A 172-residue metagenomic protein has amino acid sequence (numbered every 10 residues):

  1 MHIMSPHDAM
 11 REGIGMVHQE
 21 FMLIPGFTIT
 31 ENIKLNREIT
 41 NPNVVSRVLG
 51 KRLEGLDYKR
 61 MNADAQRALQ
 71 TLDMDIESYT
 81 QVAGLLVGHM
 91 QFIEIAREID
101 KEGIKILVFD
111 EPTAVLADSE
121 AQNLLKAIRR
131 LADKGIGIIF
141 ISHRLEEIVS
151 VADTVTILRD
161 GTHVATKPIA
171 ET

Functional and structural regions predicted by a protein language model:
M1-T172: Glycine-rich phosphate-binding loops of nucleotide-dependent enzymes
